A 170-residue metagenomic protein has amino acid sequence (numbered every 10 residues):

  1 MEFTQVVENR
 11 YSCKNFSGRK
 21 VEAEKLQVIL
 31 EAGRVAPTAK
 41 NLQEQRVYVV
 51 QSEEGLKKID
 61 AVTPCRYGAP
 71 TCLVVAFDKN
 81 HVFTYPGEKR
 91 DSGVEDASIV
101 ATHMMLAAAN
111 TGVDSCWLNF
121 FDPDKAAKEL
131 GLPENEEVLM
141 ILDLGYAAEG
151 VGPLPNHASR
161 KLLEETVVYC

Functional and structural regions predicted by a protein language model:
F3-K20, K25, E88, I141-C170: C-terminal helix-cap and adjacent tail motif
N15-F16, R46, D114-W117: Short catalytic-loop micro-motif centered on adjacent basic/acidic residues
K25-E31, V35-V100: Glycine/small-residue-rich phosphate/adenosyl-binding loop
A69-L73, G131-P153: A glycine-rich helix N-cap at a beta->alpha junction
F77, F120, Y146: Short secondary-structure boundary segments
L106-N110: Short hydrophobic alpha-helices that are characteristic scaffold elements of the AMP-binding
V113-K125: GST superfamily/GST-like fold recognition
